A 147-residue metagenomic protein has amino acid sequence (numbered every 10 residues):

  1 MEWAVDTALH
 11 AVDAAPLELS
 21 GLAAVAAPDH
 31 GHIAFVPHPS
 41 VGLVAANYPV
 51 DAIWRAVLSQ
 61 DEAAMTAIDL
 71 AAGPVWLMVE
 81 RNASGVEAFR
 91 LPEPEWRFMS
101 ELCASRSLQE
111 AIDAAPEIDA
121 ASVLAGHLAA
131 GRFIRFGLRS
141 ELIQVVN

Functional and structural regions predicted by a protein language model:
M1-A26, S84, F89-N147: Long, charge-rich, low-complexity alpha-helical segments
M1-V86, R90: Hydrophobic packing positions characteristic of elongated beta-solenoid/beta-helix-type spike/fiber shafts
